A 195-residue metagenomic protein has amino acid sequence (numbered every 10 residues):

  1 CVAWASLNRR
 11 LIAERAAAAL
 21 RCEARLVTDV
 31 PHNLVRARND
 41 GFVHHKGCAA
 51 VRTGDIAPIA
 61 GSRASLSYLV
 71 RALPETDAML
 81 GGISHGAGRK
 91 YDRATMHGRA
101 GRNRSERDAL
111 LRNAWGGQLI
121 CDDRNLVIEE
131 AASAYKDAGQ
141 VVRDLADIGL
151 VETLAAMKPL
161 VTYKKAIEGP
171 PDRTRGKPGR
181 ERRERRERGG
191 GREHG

Functional and structural regions predicted by a protein language model:
C1-G195: Domain-length cofactor-binding catalytic modules of enzymes
